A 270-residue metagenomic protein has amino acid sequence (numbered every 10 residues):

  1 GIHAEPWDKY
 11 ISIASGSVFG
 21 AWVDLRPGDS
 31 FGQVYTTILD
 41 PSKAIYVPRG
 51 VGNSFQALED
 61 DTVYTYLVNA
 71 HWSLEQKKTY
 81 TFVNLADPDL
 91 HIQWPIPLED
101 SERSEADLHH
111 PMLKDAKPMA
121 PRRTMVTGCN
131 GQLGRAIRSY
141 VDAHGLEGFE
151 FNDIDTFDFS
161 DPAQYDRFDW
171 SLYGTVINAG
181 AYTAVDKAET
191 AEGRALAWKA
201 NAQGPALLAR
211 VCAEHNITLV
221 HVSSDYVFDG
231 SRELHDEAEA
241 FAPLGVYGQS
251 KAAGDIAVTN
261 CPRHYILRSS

Functional and structural regions predicted by a protein language model:
G1-D40, E59-V63, V68-P121: Non-catalytic, conserved peripheral segments adjacent to functional cores
L39-L58: Conserved SET/PR-domain catalytic core that frames the SAM/AdoMet-binding pocket
R123-H144: N-terminal Rossmann NAD(P)H-binding glycine-rich loop of SDR-like oxidoreductase domains
T127, N152, V176-G180, L219-S224 (+2 more regions): SDR active-site strand-loop-helix element
G148-R167: Adenosine-cofactor binding site in Rossmann-like domains, unifying the SAM/SAH pocket of S-adenosylmethionine-dependent
P162-A200: NAD(P)H-binding glycine-rich loop region in Rossmannoid oxidoreductase-like domains and their noncatalytic homologs
A195-L207, V227-L267: Catalytic helix-loop patch of NAD(P)-dependent Rossmann-fold dehydrogenases
E214-I217: A short helix->loop->beta-strand "cap" motif at the edges of active sites that frequently abuts
